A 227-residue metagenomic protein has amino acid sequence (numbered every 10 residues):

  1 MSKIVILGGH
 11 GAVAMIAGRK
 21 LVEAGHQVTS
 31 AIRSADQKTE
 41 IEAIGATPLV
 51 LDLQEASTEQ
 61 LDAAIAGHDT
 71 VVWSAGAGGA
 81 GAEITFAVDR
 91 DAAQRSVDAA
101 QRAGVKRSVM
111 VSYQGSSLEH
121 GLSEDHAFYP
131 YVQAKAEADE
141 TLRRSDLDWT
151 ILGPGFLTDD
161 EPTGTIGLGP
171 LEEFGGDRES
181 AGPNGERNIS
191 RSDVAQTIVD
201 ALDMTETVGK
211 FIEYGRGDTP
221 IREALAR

Functional and structural regions predicted by a protein language model:
I4-H26: N-terminal Rossmann NAD(P)H-binding glycine-rich loop of SDR-like oxidoreductase domains
L7, Q27-T29, A35, A77-A87 (+2 more regions): Conserved Rossmann-fold NAD(P)-dependent oxidoreductase catalytic core, especially the SDR/UDP-sugar
S30-R95, A99-R102, L202-E206: NAD(P)H-binding glycine-rich loop region in Rossmannoid oxidoreductase-like domains and their noncatalytic homologs
I32, G153-T158: Conserved SDR Rossmann-fold cofactor-binding beta-strand/turn motif
A93, A134, L152, P183-D200 (+1 more regions): Substrate-positioning beta->alpha
H120-L122, D159-L168, A201-K210: Glycine/proline-rich active-site loop of Rossmann-fold NAD(P)-dependent oxidoreductases
E124-Y129, Q133, F156-R191: SDR active-site lid
S190-R227: Alpha-helical substrate-binding/gating segment
